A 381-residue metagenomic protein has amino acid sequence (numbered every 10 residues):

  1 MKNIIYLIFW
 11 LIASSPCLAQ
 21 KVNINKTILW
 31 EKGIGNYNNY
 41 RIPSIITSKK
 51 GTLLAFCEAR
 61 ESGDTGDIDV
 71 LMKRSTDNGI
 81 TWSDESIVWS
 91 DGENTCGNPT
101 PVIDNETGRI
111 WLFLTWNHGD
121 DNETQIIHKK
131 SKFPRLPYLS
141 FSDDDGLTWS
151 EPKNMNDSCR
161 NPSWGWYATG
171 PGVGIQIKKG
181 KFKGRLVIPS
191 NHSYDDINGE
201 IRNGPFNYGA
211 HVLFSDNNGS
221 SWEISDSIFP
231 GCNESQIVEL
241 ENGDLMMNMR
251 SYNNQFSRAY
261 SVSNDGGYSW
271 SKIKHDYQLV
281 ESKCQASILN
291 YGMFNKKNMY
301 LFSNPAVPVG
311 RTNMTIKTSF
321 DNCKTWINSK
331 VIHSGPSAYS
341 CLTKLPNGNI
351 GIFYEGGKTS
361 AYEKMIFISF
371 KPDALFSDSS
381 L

Functional and structural regions predicted by a protein language model:
M1-N23: Bacterial Sec-dependent N-terminal signal peptides
Q20-L381: Asp-box/BNR beta-propeller blade signature and adjacent active/binding-site loops in extracellular glycan-interacting
